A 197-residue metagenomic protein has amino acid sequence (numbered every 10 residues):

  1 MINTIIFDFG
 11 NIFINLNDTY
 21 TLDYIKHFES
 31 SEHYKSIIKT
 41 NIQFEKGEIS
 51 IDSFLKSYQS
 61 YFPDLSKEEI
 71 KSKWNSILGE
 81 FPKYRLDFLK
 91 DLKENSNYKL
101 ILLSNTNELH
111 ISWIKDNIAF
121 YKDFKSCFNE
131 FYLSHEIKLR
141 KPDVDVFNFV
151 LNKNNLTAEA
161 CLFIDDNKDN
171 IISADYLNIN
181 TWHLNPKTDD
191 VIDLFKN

Functional and structural regions predicted by a protein language model:
M1-I2, K115-N197: Asp-based, Mg2+/Mn2+-dependent phosphohydrolase catalytic module
M1-I37, K46, S60-D64, Y176 (+1 more regions): Active-site neighborhood of HAD-like aspartate-dependent phosphohydrolases
I6, L103, F163-I164: Generic enzyme active-site microenvironment
D8-N11, G47, L92, L102 (+2 more regions): Generic structural signal for small/hydrophobic residues in well-ordered secondary structure, especially within
I12-F13, D18-Y20, T106-H110, I137-L139 (+2 more regions): Short, solvent-exposed loop/turn segments at secondary-structure junctions
Y20-D23, K39, S53, S57 (+4 more regions): Alpha-helical elements of Rossmann-like donor-binding domains used by nucleotide-donor carbohydrate transfer enzymes
F44-D87: Metal-dependent phosphoesterase signature
E69-N117: Substrate-recognition element of Asp-dependent hydrolases with the DxDx(T/V) motif
